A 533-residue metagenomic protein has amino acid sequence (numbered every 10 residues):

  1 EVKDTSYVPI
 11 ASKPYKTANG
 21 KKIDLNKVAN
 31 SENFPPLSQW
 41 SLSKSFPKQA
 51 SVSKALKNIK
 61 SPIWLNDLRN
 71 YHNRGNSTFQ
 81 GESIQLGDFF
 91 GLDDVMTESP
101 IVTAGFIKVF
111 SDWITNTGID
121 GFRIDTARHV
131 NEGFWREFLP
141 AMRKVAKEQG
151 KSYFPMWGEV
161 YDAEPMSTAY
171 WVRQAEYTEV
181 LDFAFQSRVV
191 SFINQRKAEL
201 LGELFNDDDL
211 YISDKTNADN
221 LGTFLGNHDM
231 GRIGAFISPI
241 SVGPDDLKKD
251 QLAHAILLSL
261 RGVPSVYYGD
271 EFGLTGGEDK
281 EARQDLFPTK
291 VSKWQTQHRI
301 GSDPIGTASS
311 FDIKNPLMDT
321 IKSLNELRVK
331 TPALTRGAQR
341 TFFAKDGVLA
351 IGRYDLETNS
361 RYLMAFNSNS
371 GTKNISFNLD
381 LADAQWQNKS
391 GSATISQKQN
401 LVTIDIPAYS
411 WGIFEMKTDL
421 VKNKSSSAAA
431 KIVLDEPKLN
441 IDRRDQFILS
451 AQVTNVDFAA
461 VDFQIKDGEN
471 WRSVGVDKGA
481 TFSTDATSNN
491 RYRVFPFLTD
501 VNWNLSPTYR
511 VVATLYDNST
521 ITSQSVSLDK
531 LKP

Functional and structural regions predicted by a protein language model:
K3-K44, K48, K108-N217, L221 (+6 more regions): Active-site-proximal helices and loops of the catalytic beta/alpha 8
K60-K108, N116: Chitinase-like catalytic core of GlcNAc-active glycosidases
T117-G118, F224, G262, D457: Short loop/turn motifs at secondary-structure junctions
V172, S259-V266, F272-I448, T454-D457 (+5 more regions): Carbohydrate-interacting/catalytic domains
N217-G243: Active-site clefts of carbohydrate-active enzymes
T454-E469: Solvent-exposed loop/turn segments flanking beta-strands in beta-repeat/beta-sandwich domains
V511-A513: Hydrophobic/tyrosine-rich beta-strand signature of extracellular beta-sandwich/beta-rich modules, prominently
D529-P533: Extracellular interdomain linker/stem segments of modular secreted and single-pass surface proteins
